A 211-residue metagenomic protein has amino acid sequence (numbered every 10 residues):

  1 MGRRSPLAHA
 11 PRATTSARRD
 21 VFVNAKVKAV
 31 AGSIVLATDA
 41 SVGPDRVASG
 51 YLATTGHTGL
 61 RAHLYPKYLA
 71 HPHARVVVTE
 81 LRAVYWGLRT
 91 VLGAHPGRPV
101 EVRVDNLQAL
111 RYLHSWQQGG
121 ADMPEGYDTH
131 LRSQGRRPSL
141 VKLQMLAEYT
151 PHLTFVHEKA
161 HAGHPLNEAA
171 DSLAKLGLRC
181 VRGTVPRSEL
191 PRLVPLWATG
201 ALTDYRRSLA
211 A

Functional and structural regions predicted by a protein language model:
M1-K28, A211: Short glycine- and acidic-rich boundary segments immediately preceding or forming the N-terminal edge of structured
M1-R4, V181-A211: Acidic two-metal-ion nuclease catalytic site recognized across multiple nuclease folds, prominently DnaQ/RNase D-T
T15-V78, R82, R89-L92: RNase H-like nuclease fold core
S41-R46, V84-E168: RNase H catalytic domain
R82, A147, H161, A201-S208: A general structural signal for short secondary-structure boundary/capping elements
R132-R136, K175-L190: Acidic, His- and aromatic-enriched active-site or binding-groove loops in soluble protein domains that engage sugars
E168-L176: Short, surface-exposed amphipathic charged segments that create phosphate/polyanion-binding patches used for binding
